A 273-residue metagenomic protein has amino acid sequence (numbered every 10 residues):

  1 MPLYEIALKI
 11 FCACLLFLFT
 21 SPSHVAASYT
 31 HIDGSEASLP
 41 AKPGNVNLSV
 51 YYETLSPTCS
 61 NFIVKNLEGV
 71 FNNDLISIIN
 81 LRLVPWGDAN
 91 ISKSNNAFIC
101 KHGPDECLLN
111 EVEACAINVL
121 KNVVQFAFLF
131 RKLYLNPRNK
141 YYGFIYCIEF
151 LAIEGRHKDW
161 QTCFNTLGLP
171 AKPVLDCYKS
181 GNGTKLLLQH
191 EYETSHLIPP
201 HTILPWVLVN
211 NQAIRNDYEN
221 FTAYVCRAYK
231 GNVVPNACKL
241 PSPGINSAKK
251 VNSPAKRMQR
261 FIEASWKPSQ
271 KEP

Functional and structural regions predicted by a protein language model:
M1-I10: Bacterial N-terminal signal peptides that target proteins for export
P2, C14-N45: N-terminal signal peptide
K9-H24, H31, P85-P273: Cysteine-centric redox/oxidoreductase cores and disulfide-bonded domains
T30-D33, F62-N66, Q189-H190: Short amphipathic alpha-helical surface micro-motifs
L39-G69: Local sequence-structure signature of Cys/Sec-based thiol-disulfide redox active-site neighborhoods
P40-G44, N73-S77, I198-H201: Intrinsically disordered, low-complexity regulatory regions enriched in Ser/Pro/Gly/Thr and acidic residues
N47-Y51, N80-R82, W206-L208: Beta-strand cores of modular interaction/reader domains in eukaryotic scaffold and signaling proteins, especially PDZ
I63-V84: Conserved helix-turn-beta segment immediately C-terminal to the redox Cys motif in thioredoxin-like folds
